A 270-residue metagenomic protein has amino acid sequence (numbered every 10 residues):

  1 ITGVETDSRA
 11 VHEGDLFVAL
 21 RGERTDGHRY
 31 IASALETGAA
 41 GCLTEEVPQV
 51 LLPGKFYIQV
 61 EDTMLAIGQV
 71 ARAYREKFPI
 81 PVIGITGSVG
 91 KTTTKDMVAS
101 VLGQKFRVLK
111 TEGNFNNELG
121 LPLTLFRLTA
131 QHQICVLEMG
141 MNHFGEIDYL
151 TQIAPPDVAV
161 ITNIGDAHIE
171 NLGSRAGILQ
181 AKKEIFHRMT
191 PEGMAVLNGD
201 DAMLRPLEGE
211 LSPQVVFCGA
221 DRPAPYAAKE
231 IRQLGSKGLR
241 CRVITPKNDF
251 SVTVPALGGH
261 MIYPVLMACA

Functional and structural regions predicted by a protein language model:
I1, E13-G14, G54, P79-I80 (+3 more regions): A general structural motif
I1-Q69, Y263: N-terminal leader/targeting and accessory segments in enzymes
T6-D7, A19-R21, K110-E112, L137 (+3 more regions): Thr-Gly-centered strand-to-loop micro-motif
R21-T25, E61, S88, F115 (+3 more regions): Short, surface-exposed acidic/glycine-rich loop or hinge patches that mediate macromolecular interfaces
T44, P48-G54, V160-A270: Acidic, Mg2+-coordinating active-site environments of NTP-dependent enzymes
Y57, R107-V108, Q214-V215: Hydrophobic anchor at the start of a short beta-strand that flanks the dinucleotide cofactor-binding loop
V60, T111, C218: Hydrophobic residues at beta-strand termini and immediately following loops that shape nucleotide-binding pockets
A66-G199, M203-L211, T245: Phosphate-binding loop of NTP-binding sites
